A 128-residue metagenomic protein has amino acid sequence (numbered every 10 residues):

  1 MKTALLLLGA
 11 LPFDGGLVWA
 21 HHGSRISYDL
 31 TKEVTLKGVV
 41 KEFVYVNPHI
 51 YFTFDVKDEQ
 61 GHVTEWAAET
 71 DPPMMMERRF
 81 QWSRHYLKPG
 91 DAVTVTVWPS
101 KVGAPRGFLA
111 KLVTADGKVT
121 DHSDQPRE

Functional and structural regions predicted by a protein language model:
K2-G15: Bacterial N-terminal signal peptides
W19-V34: Short boundary/loop segments of OB/S1/cold-shock single-stranded nucleic-acid-binding domains
G38-V40: Conserved hydrophobic positions within beta-strands
V46-V56: Short aromatic-glycine-enriched beta-strand elements
H62-M74: Short, basic/aromatic beta-hairpin or loop at an interaction surface
R79-T94: Short nucleic-acid-contacting surface segments enriched for D/E, G, S/T with interspersed K/R
S100-D124: OB-fold/S1-family single-stranded nucleic acid-binding modules
